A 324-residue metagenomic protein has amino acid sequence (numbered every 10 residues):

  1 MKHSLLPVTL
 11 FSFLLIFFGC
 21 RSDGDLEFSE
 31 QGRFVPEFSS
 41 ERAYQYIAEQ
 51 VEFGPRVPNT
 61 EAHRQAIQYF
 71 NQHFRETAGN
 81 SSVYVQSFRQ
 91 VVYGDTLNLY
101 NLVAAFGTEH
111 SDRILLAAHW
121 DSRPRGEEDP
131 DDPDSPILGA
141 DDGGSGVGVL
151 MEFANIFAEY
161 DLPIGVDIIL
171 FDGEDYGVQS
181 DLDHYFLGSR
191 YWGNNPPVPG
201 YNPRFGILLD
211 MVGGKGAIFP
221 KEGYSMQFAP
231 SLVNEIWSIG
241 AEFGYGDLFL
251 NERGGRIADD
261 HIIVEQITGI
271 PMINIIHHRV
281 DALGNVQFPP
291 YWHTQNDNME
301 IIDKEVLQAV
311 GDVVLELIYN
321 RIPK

Functional and structural regions predicted by a protein language model:
I16-G19: C-terminal motif of bacterial Sec signal peptides marking the signal peptidase cleavage site
S22-I67, T77, L283-I301: N-terminal capping segment at the start of a domain
S29-E37, E52-E61, R89-V92, P133-G143 (+5 more regions): Second-shell loop/turn segments in exported
S40-Y46, T77, T96, Y100-A158 (+3 more regions): Catalytic-core environment of secreted peptidases
A48-E109: A non-catalytic alpha/beta surface segment that caps or lines the substrate-entry region of metallo-dependent hydrolase
V57-P58, R89-V92, E109-H110, W120-P124 (+5 more regions): Solvent-exposed loop/turn segments at secondary-structure junctions within structured extracellular/periplasmic domains
R89, F205, G214-K324: Active-site-adjacent substrate-binding region of metalloamidase/peptidase-like peptide-processing proteins
P136-S231, R256, D260: Acidic/histidine-rich catalytic neighborhood of metal-dependent amide-processing enzymes
